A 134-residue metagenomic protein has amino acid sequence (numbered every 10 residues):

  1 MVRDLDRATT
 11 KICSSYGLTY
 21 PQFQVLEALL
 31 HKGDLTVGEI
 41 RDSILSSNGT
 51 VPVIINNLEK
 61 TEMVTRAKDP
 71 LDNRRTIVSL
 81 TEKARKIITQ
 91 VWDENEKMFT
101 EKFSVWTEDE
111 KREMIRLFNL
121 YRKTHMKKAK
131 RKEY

Functional and structural regions predicted by a protein language model:
M1-Y16, M63, L80: N-terminal leader segment of winged-helix/HTH proteins
L5, T9, I44, I88-V91 (+3 more regions): Hydrophobic recognition helices of helix-based DNA-binding modules
R7-S47: N-terminal helix-turn-helix DNA-binding core of bacterial DNA-binding proteins
N56-N119: Charged, amphipathic alpha-helical coiled-coil/dimerization segments
R112-Y134: Exposed, interaction-prone assembly regions rather than primary DNA-binding/catalytic cores
